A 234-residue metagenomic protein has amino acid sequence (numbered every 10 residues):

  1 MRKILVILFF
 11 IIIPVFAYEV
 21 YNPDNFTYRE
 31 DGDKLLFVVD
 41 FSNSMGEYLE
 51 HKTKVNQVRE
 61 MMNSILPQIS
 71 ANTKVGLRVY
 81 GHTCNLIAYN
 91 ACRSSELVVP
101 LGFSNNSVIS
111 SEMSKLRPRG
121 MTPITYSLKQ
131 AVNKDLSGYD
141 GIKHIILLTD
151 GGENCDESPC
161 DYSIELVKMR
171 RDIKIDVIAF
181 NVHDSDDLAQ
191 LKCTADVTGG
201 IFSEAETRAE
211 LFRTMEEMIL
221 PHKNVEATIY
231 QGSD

Functional and structural regions predicted by a protein language model:
M1-L5, F16-L49, V99, F103 (+2 more regions): Acidic, polar low-complexity linker/tail segments
I12-P14: N-terminal signal peptide c-region/cleavage motif recognized by signal peptidases
V20-P23, S94-K143, E153-N154, I178-A189 (+1 more regions): Von Willebrand factor
G32-D33, M45-L77, P100-N105: …and closely analogous acidic/polar surface helices at protein-protein or active-site interfaces in A-domain-like
G32-K34, A71-V75, G138-H144, M169-D176 (+1 more regions): Loop/turn elements at helix/coil->beta-strand transitions in domains of secreted/extracellular proteins
D40-S42, V58, L77, A131 (+3 more regions): DG-centered beta-turn motif at the end of beta-strands
L116, G151-V197, S203-E206, E210-E216: VWA/integrin I-like adhesion module and closely mimicked acidic/polar interface patches used
F202-D234: C-terminal "exit" segments of structured domains
